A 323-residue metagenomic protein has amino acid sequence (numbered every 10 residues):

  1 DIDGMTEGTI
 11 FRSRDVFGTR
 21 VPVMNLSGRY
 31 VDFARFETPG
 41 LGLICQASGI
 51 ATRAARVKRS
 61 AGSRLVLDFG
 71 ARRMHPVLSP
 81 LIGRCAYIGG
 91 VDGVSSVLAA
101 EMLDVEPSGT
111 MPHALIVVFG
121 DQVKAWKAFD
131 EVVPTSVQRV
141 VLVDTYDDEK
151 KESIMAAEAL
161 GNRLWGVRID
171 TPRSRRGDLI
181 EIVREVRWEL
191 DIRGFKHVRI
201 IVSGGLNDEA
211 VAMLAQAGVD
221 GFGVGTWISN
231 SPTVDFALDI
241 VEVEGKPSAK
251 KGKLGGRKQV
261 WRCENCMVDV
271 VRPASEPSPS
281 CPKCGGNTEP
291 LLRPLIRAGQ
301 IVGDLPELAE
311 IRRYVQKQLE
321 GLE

Functional and structural regions predicted by a protein language model:
D1-G4: Translation machinery proteins
G8-F11, D15-G18, M24-R193, D208-E209 (+1 more regions): Buried, small/hydrophobic-residue-enriched core segments of structured protein domains
G18-T19, R297: Short, ordered coil/turn segments that flank beta-strands lining enzyme active or ligand-binding pockets
R20, V118-F119, I301-P306: Short, exposed beta-strand "edge-strand" segments with a Pro/Gly-rich flavor and a Y/T-containing core
L179-V198, L206-E323: Gly/Ser/Thr/Ala-enriched C-terminal appendages of enzymes
